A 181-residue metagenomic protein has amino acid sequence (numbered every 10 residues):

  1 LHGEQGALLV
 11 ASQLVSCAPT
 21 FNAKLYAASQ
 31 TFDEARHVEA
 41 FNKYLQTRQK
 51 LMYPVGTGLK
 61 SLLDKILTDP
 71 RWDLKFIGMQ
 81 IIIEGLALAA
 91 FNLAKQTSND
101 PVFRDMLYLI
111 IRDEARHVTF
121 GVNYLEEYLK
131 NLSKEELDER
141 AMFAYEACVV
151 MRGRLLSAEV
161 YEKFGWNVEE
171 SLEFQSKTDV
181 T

Functional and structural regions predicted by a protein language model:
L1, P19-R36, P70-F76, P101-E114 (+1 more regions): Alpha-helical scaffold segments that form or flank carboxylate-/histidine-based iron centers
L1-C17, P70-T97, M151-L156: Alpha-helical bundle segments that constitute or directly flank the non-heme di-iron/ferroxidase center
E4-L8, Q30-L45, I77-F91, I110-G121 (+1 more regions): Alpha-helical transition-metal enzyme core signature, strongest for iron centers
A7-T68: Long, hydrophobic, well-ordered secondary-structure blocks that form the structural core and pocket-lining surfaces
L9, K43-Q46, K50, T119-E126 (+2 more regions): Charged/polar positions within long, soluble alpha-helices
L14-L25, R48-Q49, F91-L109, N123-D138 (+1 more regions): Inter-helical turn/loop segments and adjacent helix faces that build the functional surface of alpha-helical bundle
R48-F76, I83, D138-M151: Carboxylate-rich helix-loop segments that flank metal/cofactor sites and access channels in metalloenzymes
K134-T181: Extended, helix-rich structural scaffolds rather than catalytic motifs
